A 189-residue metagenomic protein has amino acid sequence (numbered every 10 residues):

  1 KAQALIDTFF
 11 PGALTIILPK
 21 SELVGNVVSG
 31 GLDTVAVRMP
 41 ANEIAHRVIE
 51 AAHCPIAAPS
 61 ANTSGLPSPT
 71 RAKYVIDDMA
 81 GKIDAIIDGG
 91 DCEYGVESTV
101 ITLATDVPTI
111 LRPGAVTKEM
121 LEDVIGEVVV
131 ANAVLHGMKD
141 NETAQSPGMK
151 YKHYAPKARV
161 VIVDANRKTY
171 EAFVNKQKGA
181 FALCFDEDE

Functional and structural regions predicted by a protein language model:
K1-E189: Active-site-adjacent structural elements in enzyme catalytic cores
